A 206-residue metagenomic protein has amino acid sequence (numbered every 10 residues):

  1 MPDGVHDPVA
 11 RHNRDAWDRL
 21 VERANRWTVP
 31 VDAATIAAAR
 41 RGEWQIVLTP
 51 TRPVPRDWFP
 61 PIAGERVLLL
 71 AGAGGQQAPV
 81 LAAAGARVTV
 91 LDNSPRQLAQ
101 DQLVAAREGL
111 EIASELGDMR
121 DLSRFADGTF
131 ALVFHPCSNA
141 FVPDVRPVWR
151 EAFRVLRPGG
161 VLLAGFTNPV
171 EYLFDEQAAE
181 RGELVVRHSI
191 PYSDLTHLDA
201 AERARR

Functional and structural regions predicted by a protein language model:
M1-A37: N-terminal, positively charged/glycine-rich alpha-helical extensions of SAM-dependent methyltransferases
V29-E65: Conserved alpha-helix/loop element of class I SAM-dependent methyltransferases that forms part of the SAM/SAH-binding
P60-L122: Class I SAM-dependent methyltransferase SAM/SAH-binding core
R120-V133: A short acidic, Gly/Pro-enriched loop at the edge of an enzyme's catalytic core that lines a small-molecule cofactor
A131-R146: A short SAM/SAH-binding and catalytic strip from SAM-dependent methyltransferases
R146-V161: A short glycine-rich, Lys/Arg-flanked "PGG" loop and its adjoining helix->strand segment in the class I
V161-A201: Conserved class I S-adenosyl-L-methionine
